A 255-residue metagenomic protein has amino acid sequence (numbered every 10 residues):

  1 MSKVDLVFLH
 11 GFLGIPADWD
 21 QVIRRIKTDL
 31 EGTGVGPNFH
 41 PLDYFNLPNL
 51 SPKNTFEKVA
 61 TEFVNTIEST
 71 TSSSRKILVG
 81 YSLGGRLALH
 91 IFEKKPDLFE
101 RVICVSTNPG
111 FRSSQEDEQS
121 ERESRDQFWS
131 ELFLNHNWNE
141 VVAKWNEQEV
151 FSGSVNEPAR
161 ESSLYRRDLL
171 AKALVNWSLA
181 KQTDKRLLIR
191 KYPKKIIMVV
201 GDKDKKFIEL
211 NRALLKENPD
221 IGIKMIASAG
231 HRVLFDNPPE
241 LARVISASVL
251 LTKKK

Functional and structural regions predicted by a protein language model:
S2-L50: Conserved HGGG/HGGXW glycine-rich cap/lid loop of the alpha/beta-hydrolase fold
L42-Y44, K224-A229: Short glycine-rich catalytic loops that host catalytic nucleophiles or stabilize transition states across multiple
K58-R75: Conserved acidic catalytic loop of the alpha/beta-hydrolase fold
L78-G80, V105: Short beta-strand immediately N-terminal to the catalytic nucleophile in serine-hydrolase-like folds
G80-G84, A88: Gly/Ala-rich beta-loop-alpha elbow adjacent to hydrolase catalytic centers
E93, V102-F133: Flexible "cap/lid" loop of the alpha/beta hydrolase fold
S163, R167-L215: Conserved serine/cysteine hydrolase catalytic core
A229-P238, A242: Catalytic histidine-centered segment of alpha/beta-hydrolase-like enzymes
